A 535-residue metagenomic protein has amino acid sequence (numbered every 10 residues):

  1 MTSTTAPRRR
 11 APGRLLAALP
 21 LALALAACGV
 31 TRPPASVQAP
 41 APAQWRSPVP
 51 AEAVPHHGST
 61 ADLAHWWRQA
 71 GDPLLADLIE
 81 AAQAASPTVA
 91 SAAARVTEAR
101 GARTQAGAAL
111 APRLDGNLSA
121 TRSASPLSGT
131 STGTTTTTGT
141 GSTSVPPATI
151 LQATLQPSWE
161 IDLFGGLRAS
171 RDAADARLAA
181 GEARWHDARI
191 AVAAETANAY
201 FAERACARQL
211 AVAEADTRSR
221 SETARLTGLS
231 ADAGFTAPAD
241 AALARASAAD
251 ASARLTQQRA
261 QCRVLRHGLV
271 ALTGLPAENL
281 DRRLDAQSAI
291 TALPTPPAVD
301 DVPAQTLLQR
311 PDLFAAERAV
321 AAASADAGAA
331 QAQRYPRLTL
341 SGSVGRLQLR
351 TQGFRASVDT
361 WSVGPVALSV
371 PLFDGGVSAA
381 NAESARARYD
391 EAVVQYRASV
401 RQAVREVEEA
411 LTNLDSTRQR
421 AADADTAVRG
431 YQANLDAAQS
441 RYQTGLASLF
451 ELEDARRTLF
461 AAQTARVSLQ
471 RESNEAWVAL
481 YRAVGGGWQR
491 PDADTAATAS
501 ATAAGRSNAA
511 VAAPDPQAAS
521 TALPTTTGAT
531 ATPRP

Functional and structural regions predicted by a protein language model:
T2-A84, L151, D175, R259-L308 (+2 more regions): Terminal intrinsically disordered/low-complexity segments used for targeting and assembly
G29-A197, R337-G342, L372-A382: Short flexible linkers and secondary-structure junctions
A90-S91, G107-A108, I161-R189, A215 (+9 more regions): Sec/SRP-type N-terminal targeting helices
T121-S125, L272, G345-L349: Structural signature of outer-membrane beta-barrel domains
V145-T149, V358-T360, A461: Short sequence motifs at beta-strands and strand-loop junctions characteristic of Gram-negative outer-membrane
L151-P157, A199, V302, S362-L368: Hydrophobic, lipid-facing positions within transmembrane beta-strands of outer-membrane proteins
L167, A183-V302, N413, T417 (+3 more regions): Periplasmic alpha-helical coiled-coil/stalk elements that build and connect Gram-negative outer-membrane
